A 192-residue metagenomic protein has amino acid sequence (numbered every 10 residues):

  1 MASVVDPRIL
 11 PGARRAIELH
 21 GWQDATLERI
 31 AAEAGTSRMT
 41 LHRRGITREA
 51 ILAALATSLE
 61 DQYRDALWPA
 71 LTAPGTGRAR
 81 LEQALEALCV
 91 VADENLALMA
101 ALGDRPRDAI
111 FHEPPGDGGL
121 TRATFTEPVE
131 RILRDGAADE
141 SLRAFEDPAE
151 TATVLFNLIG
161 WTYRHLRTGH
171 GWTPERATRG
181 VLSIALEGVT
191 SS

Functional and structural regions predicted by a protein language model:
V5-A13, I30, L55-L59, Y63 (+2 more regions): Generic hydrophobic, amphipathic alpha-helix propensity
R8, A16-A50, A54: Helix-turn-helix
G12-A16, V91, L158: Short amphipathic alpha-helical elements of helix-turn-helix/winged-helix folds
L19-Q23, P74, N95, D139: Short coil/turn segments at alpha/beta junctions that flank glycine-rich nucleotide-binding fingerprints
A54, W68-N95, P148, A152-L155: Hydrophobic alpha-helical connector segments
R64, F111-D139, A149-F156, R164 (+1 more regions): Amphipathic alpha-helical packing segments from all-alpha helical-bundle domains
A92-E113: Amphipathic alpha-helical segments used for helix-helix packing
M99-D104, A137-L182: Hydrophobic/aromatic-rich alpha-helical bundle segments in the mid-to-C-terminal region
